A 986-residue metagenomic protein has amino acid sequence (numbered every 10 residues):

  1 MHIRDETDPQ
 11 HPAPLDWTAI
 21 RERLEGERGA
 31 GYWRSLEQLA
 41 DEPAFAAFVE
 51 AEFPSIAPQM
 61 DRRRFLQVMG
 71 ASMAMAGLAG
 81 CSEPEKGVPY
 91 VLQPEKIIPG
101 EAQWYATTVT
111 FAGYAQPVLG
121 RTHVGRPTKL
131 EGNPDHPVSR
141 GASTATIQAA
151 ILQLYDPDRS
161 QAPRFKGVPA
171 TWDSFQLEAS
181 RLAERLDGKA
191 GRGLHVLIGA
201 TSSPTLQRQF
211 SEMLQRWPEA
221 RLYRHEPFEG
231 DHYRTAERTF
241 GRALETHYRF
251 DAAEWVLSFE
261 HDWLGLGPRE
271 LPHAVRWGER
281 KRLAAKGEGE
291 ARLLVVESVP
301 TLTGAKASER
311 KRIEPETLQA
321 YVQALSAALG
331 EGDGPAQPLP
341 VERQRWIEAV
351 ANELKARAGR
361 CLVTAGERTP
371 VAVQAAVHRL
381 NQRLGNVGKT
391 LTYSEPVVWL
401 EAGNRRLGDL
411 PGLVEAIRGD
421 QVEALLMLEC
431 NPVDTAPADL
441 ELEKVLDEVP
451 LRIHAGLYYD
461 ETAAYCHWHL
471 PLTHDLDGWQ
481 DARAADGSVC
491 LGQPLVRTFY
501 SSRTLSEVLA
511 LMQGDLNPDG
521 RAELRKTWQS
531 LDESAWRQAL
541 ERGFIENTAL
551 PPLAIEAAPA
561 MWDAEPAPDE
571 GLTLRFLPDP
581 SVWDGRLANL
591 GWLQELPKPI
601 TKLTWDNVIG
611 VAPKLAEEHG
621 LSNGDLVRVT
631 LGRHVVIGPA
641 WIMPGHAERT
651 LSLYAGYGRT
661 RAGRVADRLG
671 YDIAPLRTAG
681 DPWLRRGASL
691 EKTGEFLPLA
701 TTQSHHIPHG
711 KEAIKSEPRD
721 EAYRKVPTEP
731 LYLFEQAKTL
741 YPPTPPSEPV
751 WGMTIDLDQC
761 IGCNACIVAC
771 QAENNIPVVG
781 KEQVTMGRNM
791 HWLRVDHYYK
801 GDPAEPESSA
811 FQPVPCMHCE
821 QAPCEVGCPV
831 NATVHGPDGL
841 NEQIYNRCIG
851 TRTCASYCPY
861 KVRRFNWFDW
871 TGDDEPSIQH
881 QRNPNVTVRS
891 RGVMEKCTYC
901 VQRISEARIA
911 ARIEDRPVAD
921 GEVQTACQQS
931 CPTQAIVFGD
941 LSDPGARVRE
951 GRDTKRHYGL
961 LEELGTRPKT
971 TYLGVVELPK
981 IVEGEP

Functional and structural regions predicted by a protein language model:
M1-V341, E348, D579, P597 (+4 more regions): N-terminal export/assembly segments and adjacent metallocofactor-ligating motifs of anaerobic energy-metabolism
H195-L197, V256-E260, L362-T364, E423-L428 (+3 more regions): Structural motif
L266-G287, P437-R452, S488-L491: A short, gly/pro- and small-residue-rich
E309-R418, S530-D532, W536: Active-site phosphate/pyrophosphate-binding segments
D420, D434-A464, W468-D477: Hydrophobic alpha/beta core scaffold segments
Y458-G492, N789-M790, V795, V862-I878: Flexible glycine/proline-rich, aromatic-decorated loop/lid segments
T498-P551, D625, E782: N-terminal leader/propeptide and maturation segments of large enzyme subunits in energy/redox metabolism and hydrolases
S530-T601: Long, low-complexity segments enriched in small/aliphatic residues
